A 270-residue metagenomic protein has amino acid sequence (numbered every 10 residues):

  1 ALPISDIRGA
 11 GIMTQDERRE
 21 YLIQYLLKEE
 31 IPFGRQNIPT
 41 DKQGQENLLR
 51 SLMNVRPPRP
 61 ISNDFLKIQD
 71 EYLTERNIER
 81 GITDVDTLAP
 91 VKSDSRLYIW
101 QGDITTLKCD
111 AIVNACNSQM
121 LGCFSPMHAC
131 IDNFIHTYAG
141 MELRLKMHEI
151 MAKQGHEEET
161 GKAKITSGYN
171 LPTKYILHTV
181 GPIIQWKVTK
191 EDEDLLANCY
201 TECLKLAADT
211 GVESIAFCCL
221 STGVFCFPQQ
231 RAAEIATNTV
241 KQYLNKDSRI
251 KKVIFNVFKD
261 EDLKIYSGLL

Functional and structural regions predicted by a protein language model:
A1-L2: Short, small-residue-biased leader/transition segments that mark boundaries at the very start of proteins
S5-L270: Macrodomain-like recognition of ADP-ribose-binding/processing modules
